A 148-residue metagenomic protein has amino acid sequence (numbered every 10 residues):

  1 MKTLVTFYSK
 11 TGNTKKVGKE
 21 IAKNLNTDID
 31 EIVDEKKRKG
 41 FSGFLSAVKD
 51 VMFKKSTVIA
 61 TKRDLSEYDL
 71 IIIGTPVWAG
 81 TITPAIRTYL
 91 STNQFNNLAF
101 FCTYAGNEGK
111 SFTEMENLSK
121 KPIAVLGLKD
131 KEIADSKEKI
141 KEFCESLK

Functional and structural regions predicted by a protein language model:
M1, L25-T27, N96, K120-I123: A structural micro-motif
M1-I71, G80-T88, E138-K148: N-terminal beta1-alpha1-beta2 submodule of the flavodoxin-like/Rossmannoid cofactor-binding fold
L65, L90-N97, S119-K120: Short, conserved loop/helix-junction motifs that constitute active-site signature segments in enzyme catalytic cores
P76-V77: Short glycine-/small-residue-rich Rossmann-like dinucleotide-binding loops
I86-L90, T113-E116: "Short basic amphipathic alpha-helical interaction patches in structured regions
A99-K139: Short, glycine-/small-residue-rich phosphate/pyrophosphate-handling segment
